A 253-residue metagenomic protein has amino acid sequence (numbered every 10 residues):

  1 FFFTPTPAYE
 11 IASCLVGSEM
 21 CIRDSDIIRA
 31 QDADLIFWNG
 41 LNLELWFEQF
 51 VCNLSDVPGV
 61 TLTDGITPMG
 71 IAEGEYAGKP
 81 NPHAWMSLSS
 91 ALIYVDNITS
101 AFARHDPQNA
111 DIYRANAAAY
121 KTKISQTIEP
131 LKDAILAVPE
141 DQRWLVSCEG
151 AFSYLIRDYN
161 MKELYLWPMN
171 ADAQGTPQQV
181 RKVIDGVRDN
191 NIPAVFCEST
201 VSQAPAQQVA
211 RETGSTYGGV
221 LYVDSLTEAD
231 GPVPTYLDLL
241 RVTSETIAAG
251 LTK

Functional and structural regions predicted by a protein language model:
F1-G17: Single conserved hydrophobic/aromatic residue that forms the stacking wall/gate of nucleotide- or nucleobase-binding
S13, S18-K253: Extracytoplasmic metal-acquisition and chelation regions
